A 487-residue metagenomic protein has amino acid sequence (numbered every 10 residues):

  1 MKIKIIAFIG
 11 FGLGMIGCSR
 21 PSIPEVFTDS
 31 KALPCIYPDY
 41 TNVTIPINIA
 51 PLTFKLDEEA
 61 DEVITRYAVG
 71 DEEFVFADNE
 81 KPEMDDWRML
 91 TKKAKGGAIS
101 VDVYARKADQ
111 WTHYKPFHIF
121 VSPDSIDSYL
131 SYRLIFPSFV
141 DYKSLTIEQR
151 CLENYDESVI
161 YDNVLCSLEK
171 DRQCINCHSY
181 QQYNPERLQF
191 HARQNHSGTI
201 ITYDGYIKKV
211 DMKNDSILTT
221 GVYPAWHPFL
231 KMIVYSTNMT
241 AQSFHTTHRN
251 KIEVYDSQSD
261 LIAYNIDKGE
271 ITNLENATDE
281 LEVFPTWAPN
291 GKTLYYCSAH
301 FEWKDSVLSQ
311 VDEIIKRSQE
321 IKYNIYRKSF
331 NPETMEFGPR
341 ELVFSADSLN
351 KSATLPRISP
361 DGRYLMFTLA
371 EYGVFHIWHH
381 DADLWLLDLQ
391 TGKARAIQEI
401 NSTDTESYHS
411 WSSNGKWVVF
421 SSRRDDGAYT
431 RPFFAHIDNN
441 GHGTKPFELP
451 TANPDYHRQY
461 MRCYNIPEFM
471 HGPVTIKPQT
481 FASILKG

Functional and structural regions predicted by a protein language model:
M1-E25: Bacterial Sec-dependent N-terminal signal peptides
C18-G487: Sequence signature of WD/YWTD-type beta-propeller architectures
